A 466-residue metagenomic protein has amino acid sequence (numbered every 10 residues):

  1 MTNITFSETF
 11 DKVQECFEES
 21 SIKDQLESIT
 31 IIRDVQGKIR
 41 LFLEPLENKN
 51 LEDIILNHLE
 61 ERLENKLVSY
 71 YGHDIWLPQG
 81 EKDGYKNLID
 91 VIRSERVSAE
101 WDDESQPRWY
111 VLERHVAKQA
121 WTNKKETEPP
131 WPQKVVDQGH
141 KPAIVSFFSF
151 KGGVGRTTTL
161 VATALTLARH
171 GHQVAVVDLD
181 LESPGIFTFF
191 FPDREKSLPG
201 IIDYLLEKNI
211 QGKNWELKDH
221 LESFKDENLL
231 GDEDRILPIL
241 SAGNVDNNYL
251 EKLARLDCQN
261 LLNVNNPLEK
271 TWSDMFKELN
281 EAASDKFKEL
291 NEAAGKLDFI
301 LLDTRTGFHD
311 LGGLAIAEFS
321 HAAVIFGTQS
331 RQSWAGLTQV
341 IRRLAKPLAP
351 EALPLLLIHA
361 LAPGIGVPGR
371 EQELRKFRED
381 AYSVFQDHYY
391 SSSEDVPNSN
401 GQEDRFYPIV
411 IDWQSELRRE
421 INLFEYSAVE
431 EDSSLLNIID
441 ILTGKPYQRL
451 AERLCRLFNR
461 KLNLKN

Functional and structural regions predicted by a protein language model:
T2-V135, K346-N466: C-terminal lobe/tail of nucleotide-utilizing enzymes
F6, R156, V264-M275, Q332-G336 (+1 more regions): Phosphate/oxyanion-binding active-site loops and adjacent basic polyanion-contact surfaces
L51-N57, E61-L63, H170, S273-V396 (+1 more regions): Conserved catalytic-core segment of NTP-binding enzymes
W131-P132, D137-S183, F187-F189: Walker A/P-loop phosphate-binding motif and the immediately C-terminal alpha-helix
V145-F147, P238-S241, L301-D303, L355-L361 (+1 more regions): Extended hydrophobic secondary-structure segments that form protein cores and membrane-embedded regions
S149-K151, L181-S183, N244, T306 (+2 more regions): Short, flexible loop/turn elements at secondary-structure junctions
L181-E292: P-loop/Walker-type NTP enzyme "switch/lid" segment
L229-I239, K296, E351-L353, Q402-Y407: A short helix-to-beta-strand connector/capping loop
